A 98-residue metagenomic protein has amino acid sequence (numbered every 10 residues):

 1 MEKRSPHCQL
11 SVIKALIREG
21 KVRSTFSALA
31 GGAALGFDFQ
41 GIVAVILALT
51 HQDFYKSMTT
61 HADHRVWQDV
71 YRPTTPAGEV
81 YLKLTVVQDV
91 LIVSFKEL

Functional and structural regions predicted by a protein language model:
M1-L98: Ribonuclease/tRNase effector modules and their secretory precursors
